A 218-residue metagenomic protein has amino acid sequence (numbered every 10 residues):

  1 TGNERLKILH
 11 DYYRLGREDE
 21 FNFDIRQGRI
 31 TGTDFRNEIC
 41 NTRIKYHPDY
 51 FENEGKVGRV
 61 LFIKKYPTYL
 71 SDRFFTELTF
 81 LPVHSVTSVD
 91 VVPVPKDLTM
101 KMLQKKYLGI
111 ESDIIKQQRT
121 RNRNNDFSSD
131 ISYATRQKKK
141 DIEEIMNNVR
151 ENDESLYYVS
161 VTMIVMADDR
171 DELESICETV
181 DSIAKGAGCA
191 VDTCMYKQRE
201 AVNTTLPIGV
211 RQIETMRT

Functional and structural regions predicted by a protein language model:
T1-R217: Extended, folded cores of ATP/NTP-driven motor/assembly subunits in large transport and secretion machines
